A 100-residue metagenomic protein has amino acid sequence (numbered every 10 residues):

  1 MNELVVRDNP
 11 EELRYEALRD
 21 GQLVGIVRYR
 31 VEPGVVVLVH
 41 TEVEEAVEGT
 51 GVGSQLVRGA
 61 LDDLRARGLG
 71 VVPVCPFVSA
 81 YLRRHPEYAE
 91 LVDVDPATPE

Functional and structural regions predicted by a protein language model:
M1-R7: Conserved N-terminal entry element of GNAT/NAT acetyltransferase domains
N9-E11, E32: Structural motif
L13-V24: Conserved beta-hairpin
Q22-R30, V37: Conserved beta-strand in the GNAT
T41-E48: A short, internal acetyl-CoA/4′-phosphopantetheine-binding micro-motif in the GNAT/acyltransferase core
G49-A60: Conserved acetyl-CoA-binding loop-helix of GNAT-fold acetyltransferases
D63-P99: C-terminal structural segments of small proteins and small subunits
